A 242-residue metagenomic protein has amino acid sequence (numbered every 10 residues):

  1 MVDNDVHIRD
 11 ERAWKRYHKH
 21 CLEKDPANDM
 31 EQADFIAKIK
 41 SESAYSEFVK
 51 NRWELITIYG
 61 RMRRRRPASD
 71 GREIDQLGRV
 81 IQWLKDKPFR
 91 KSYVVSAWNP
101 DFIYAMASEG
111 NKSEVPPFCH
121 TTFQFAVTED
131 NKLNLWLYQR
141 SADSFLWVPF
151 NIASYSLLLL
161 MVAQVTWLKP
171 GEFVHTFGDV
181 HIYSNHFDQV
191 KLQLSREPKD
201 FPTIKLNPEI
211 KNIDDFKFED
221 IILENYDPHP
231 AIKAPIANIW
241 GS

Functional and structural regions predicted by a protein language model:
M1-S242: Terminal, non-catalytic protein-protein interaction segments that mediate quaternary/complex assembly
